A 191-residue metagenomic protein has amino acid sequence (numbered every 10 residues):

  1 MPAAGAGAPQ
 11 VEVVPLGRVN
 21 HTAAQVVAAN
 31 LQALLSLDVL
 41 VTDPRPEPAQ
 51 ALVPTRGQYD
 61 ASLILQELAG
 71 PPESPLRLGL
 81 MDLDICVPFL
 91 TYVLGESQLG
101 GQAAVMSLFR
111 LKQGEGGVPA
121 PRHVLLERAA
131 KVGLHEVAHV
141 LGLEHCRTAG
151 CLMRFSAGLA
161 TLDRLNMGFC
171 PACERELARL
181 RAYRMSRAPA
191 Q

Functional and structural regions predicted by a protein language model:
M1-A6: Short boundary motifs at domain starts and secondary-structure transition points
G7-V19: Fold-level signature of zinc-dependent metallopeptidase catalytic domains
A8-Q10, S74, G100, M167: A structure-centric signal for secondary-structure junctions around beta-strands
E12, R77-G79, A104-V105, L152 (+1 more regions): Generic structural signal for residues positioned in beta-strands
G17-G133, E144: Metzincin-family zinc-dependent endopeptidase catalytic domain
G116, A120-R187, Q191: The catalytic-center signature of Zn2+-dependent metalloproteases
